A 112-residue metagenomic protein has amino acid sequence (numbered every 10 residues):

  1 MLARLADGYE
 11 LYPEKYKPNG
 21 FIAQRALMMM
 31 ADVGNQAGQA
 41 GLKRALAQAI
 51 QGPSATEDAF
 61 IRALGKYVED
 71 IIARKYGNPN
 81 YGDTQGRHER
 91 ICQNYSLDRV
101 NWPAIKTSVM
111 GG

Functional and structural regions predicted by a protein language model:
M1-M29: Acidic, aromatic-lined catalytic clefts of primarily extracellular/periplasmic carbohydrate-active enzymes that remodel
A6, N35-G38, I50: Hydrophobic/aromatic-lined pockets within catalytic cores
G20-Q24, A40, S54-D58: Soluble non-cytosolic domains of exported or imported proteins
L27-A37: Short, hydrophobic/amphipathic alpha-helical patches that form generic packing surfaces within helical domains
M30, L42-K43: Internal mixed-charge
K43-G112: Long, amphipathic alpha-helical surface segments
